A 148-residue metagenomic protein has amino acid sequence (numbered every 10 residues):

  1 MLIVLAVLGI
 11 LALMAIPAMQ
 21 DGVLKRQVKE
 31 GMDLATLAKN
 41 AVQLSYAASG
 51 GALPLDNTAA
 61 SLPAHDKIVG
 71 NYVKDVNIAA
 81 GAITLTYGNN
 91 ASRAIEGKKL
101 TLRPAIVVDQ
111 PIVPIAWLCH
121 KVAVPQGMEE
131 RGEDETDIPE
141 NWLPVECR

Functional and structural regions predicted by a protein language model:
M1-E30, L34, A38: N-terminal single-pass transmembrane signal-anchor helix
V28-L55, S61: Extended, polar beta-sheet/loop recognition surfaces of beta-rich domains that mediate binding to diverse ligands
A47-R148: Periplasmic/extracellular, small/polar-rich flexible segments of pilin-like filament-forming proteins
